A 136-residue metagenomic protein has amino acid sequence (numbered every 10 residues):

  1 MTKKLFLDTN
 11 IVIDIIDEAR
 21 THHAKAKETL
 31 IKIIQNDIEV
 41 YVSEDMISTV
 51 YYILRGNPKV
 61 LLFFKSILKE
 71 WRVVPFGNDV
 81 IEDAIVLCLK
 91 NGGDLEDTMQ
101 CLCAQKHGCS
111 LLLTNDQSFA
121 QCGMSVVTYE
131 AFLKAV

Functional and structural regions predicted by a protein language model:
M1-V40, I53-L62, A131-V136: Short, well-structured N-terminal submotif of metal-dependent ribonuclease cores
T2-K4, L102, K106-V136: Acidic, PIN/NYN-like endoribonuclease modules and their adjacent C-terminal/linker elements
A26, I47, L61-F64, I81: A general structural signal for well-ordered alpha-helical segments in protein cores
K27, R72-Q117: Active-site neighborhoods of divalent-metal-dependent phosphate/nucleic-acid chemistry enzymes
N36-D37, E70, C122: Structured helix-beta-strand junction loops
V40-V42, L112: Hydrophobic/aromatic residues located in beta-strands of well-ordered beta-sheets within soluble catalytic
